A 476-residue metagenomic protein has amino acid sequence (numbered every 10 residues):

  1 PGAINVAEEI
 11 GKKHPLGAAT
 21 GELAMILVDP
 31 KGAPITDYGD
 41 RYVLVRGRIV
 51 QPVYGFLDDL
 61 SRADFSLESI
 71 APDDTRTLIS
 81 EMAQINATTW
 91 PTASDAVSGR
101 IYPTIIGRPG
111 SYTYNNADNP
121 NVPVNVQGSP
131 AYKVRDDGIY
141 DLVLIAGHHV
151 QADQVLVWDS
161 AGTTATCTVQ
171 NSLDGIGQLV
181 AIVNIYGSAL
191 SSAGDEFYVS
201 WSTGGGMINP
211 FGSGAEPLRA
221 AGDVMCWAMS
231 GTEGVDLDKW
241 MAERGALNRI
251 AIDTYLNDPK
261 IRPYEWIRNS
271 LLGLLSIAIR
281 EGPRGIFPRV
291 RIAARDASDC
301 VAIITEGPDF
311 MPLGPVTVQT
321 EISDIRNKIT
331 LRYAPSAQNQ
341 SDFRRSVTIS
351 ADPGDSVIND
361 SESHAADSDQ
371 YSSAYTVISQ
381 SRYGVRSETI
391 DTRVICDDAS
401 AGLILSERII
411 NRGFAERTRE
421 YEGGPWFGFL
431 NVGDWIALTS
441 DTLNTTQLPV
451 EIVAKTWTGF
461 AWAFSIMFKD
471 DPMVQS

Functional and structural regions predicted by a protein language model:
P1-R41, Q51-A152, M207-S476: C-terminal extracytoplasmic interaction modules
W158-E233: Surface-exposed interaction regions enriched in Ser/Thr/Asp/Glu that occur as long low-complexity tracts or repetitive
